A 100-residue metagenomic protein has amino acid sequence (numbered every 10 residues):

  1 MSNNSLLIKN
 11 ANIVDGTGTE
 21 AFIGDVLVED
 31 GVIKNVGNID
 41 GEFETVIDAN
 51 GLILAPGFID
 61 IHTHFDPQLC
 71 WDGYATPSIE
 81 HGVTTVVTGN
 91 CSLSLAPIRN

Functional and structural regions predicted by a protein language model:
M1-E42: N-terminal metal-binding scaffold of metallo-dependent hydrolase/deaminase domains
I8, T45-I47, V87: Hydrophobic/aromatic beta-strand patches that form the interior of the parallel beta-sheet core in alpha/beta enzyme
D15, D66, L93-P97: Flexible loop/turn segments at secondary-structure boundaries
T17, G37, P67-L69, V87: Activation segment
D40-G57: Active-site metal-binding motif and surrounding structural segment of the metallo-beta-lactamase
I53-P77: Di-metal (Zn2+ and/or Mg2+/Mn2+) metal-binding site signature of metallo-dependent hydrolases with the MBL/beta-CASP
W71-N100: Divalent-metal coordination cores built from histidine and acidic residues
